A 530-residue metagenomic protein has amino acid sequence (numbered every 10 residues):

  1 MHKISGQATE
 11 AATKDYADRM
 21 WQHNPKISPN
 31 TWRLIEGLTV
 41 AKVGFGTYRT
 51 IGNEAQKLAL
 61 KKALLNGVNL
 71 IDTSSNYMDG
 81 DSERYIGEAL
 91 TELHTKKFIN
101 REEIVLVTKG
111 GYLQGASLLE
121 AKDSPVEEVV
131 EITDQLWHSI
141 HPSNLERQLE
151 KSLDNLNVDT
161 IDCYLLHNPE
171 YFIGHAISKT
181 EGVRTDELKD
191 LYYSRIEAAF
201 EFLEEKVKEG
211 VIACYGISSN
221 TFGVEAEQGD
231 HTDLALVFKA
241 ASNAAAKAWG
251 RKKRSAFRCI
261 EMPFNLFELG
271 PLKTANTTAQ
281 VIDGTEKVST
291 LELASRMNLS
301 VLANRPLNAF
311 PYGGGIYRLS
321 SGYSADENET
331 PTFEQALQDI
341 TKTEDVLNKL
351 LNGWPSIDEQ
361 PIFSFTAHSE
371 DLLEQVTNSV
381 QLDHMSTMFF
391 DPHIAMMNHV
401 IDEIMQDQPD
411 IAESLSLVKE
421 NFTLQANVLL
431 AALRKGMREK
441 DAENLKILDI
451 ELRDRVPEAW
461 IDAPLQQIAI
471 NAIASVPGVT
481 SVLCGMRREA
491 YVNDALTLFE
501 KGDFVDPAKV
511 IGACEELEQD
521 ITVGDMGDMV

Functional and structural regions predicted by a protein language model:
M1-E131, L136, P142-E146, E150 (+11 more regions): N-terminal binding-site loop/beta-alpha segment at the start of enzyme catalytic domains that lines or forms
K3-G6, A12-M20, I27, G52-E54 (+2 more regions): Beta/alpha (TIM)-barrel catalytic core signal, keyed to glycine-rich beta->alpha loops juxtaposed to Asp/Glu that bind
D72, D159-D162, E170, D494: Acidic side chains
I99-I104, D159-C163, C214, S255-C259: Short acidic capping loops at alpha-helix termini that bridge into adjacent secondary structure
L166: Surface-exposed loop and adjacent secondary-structure segments within mature catalytic domains
